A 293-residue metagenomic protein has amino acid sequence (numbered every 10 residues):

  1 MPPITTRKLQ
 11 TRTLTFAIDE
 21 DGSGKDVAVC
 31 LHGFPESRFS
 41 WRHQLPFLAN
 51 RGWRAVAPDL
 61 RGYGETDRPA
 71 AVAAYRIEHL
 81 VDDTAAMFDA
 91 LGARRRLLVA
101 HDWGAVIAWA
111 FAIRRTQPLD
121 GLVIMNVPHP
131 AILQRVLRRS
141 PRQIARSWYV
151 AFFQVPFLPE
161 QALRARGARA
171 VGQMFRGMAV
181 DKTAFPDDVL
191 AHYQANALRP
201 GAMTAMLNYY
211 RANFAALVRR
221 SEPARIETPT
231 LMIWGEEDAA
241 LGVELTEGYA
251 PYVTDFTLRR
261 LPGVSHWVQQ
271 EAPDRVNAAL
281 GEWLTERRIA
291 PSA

Functional and structural regions predicted by a protein language model:
P2-I4, L14-F16, V56, Y63-V99 (+4 more regions): Flexible "cap/lid" subdomain of the alpha/beta-hydrolase fold that forms the substrate-access gate
L9-Q10, G263: A conserved catalytic-core segment of Leloir-type glycosyltransferases
Q10-R12, D21-S23, A224-I226: Short, flexible hinge/linker loops that cap or flank conserved catalytic cores
E20-D67: Conserved HGGG/HGGXW glycine-rich cap/lid loop of the alpha/beta-hydrolase fold
S37-R38, V106, V264-S265: A short, glycine- and basic residue-enriched loop/turn that sits immediately adjacent to a domain's principal
V264-N277: Catalytic histidine-centered segment of alpha/beta-hydrolase-like enzymes
